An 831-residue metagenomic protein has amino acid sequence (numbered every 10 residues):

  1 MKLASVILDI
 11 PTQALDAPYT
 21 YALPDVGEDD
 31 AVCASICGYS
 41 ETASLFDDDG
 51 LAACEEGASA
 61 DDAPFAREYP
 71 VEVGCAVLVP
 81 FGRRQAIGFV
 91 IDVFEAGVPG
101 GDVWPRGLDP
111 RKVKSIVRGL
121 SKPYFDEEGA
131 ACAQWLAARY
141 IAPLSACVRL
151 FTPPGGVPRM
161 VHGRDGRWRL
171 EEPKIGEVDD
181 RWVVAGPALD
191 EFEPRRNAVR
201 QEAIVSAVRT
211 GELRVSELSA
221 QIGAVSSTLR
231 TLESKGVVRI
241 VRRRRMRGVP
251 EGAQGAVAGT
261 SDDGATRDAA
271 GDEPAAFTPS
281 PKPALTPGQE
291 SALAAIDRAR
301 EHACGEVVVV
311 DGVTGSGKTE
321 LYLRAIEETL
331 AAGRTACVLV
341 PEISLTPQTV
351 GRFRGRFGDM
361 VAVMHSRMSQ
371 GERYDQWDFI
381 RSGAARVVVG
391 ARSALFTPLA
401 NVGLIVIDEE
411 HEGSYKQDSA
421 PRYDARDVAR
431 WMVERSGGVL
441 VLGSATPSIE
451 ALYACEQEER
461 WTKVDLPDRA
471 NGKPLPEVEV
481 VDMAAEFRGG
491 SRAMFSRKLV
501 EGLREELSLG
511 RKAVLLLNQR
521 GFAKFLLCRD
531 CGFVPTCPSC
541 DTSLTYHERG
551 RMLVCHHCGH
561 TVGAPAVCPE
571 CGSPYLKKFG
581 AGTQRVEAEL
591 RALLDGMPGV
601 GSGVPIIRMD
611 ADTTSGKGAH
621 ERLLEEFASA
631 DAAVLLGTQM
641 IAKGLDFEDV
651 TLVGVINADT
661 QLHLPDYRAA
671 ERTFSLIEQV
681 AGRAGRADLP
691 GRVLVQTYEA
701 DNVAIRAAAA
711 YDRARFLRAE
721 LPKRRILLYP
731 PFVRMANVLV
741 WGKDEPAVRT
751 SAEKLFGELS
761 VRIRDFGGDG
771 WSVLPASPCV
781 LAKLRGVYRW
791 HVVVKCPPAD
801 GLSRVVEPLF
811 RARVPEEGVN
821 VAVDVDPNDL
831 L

Functional and structural regions predicted by a protein language model:
M1-S444, A451, E456-K473, S508 (+2 more regions): Accessory, non-ATPase domains that flank or precede helicase/AAA+ motor cores in DNA-metabolism machines
T12, L594-V604, L759-S772, V814-G818: Short secondary-structure junctions
F277-T286, E290, A294, C304-R749 (+4 more regions): Inter-lobe coupling/hinge segments of SF2-like helicase ATPases
A714-R715, L721-P722, L759-V761, D765 (+2 more regions): Surface-exposed amphipathic alpha-helical segments in non-transmembrane regions that serve as interaction surfaces
W741-G742, V748, R764, G770-P775: Short Gly/Thr-rich strand-loop-strand
P746-V761: Extracytoplasmic/periplasmic
S772-R785, V821-L831: Short proline/glycine- and acidic-rich turn/helix-capping motifs at secondary-structure junctions
